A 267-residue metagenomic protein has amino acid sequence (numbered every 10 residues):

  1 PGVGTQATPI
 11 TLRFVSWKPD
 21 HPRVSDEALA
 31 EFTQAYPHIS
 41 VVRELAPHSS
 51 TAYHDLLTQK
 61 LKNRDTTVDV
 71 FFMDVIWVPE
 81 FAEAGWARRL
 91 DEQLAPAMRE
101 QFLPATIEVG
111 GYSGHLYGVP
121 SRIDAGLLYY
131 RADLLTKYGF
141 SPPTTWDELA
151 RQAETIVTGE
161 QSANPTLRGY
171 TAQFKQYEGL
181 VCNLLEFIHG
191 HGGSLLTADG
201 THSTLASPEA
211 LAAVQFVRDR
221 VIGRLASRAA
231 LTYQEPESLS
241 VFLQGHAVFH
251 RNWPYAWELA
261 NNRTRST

Functional and structural regions predicted by a protein language model:
P1-E80, A84, P96-M98: Conserved N-terminal structural module of periplasmic/extracytoplasmic solute-binding proteins
L29, N183, Q215-T267: Extracytoplasmic/periplasmic substrate-binding proteins
Y36-P47, D65-T67, G139-S141, T201 (+2 more regions): A local structural motif
L45-L56, I76, W146-R151, A229-L243: Short helix-initiation/N-cap motifs at beta->coil->alpha
V75-A125, S141, A150, P165-G169 (+1 more regions): Hinge/lid segment of periplasmic solute-binding proteins
R88-F102, E160, G169-E178, H191-V214 (+1 more regions): Short, solvent-exposed loop/beta-turn-alpha elements that line the ligand-binding surface or hinge of extracytoplasmic
Y112-S113, Y117-S121, G126, A150-S203 (+1 more regions): Extracytoplasmic/periplasmic solute-binding protein
Q152-T155, D199-L231: Glycine-centered hinge/linker elements that transmit conformational signals in sensory and ligand-binding systems
